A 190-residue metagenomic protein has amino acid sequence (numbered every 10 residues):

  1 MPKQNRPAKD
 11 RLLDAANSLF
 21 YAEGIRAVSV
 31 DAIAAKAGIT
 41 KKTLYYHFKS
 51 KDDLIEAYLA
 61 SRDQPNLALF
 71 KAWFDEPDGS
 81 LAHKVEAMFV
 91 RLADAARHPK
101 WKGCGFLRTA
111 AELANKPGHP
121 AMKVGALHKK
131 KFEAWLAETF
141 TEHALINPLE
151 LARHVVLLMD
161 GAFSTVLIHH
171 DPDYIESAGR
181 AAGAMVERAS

Functional and structural regions predicted by a protein language model:
M1-E23, A27-I39, D53-E56: Basic, helix-initiating cap at the start of DNA-binding domains
A37-F48: Short hydrophobic/aromatic patch on the recognition helix
K51, R62-N66, P77, L81 (+4 more regions): Hydrophobic/aromatic residues within well-ordered alpha-helical segments
I55-R62, L69: Alpha-helical DNA-contacting segments of helix-turn-helix folds
A57, K71-P99, P148, A152-V155: Hydrophobic alpha-helical connector segments
K71, D75, H83-E86, P117-E142 (+1 more regions): Amphipathic alpha-helical packing segments from all-alpha helical-bundle domains
H83-K84, H98-H119: Amphipathic alpha-helical segments used for helix-helix packing
G118-L127, T141-A189: Hydrophobic/aromatic-rich alpha-helical bundle segments in the mid-to-C-terminal region
